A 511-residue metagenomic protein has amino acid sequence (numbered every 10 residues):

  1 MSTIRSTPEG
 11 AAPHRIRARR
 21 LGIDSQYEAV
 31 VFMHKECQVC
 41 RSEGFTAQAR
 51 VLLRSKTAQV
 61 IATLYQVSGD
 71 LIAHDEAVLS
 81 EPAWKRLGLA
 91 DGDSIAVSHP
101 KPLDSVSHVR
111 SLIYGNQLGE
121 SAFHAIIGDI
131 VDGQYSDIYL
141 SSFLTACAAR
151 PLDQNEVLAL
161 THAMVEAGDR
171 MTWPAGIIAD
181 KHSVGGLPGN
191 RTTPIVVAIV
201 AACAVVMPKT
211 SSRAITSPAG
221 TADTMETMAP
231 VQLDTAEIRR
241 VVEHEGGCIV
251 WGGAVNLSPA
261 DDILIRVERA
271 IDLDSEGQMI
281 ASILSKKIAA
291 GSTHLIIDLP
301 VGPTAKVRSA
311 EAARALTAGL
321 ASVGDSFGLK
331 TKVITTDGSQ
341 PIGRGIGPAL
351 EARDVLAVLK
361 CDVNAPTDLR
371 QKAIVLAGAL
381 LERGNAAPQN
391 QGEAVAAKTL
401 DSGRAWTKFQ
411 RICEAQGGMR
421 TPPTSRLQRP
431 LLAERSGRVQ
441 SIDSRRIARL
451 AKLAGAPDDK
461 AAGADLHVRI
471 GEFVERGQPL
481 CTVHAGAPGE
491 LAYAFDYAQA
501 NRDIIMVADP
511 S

Functional and structural regions predicted by a protein language model:
M1-Y114: Long, compositionally biased stretches
P100-P188, T227, K408-I412: Acidic, glycine/proline-rich low-complexity segments that act as flexible tails and inter-domain linkers
Q117-E120, A125, I130, R170-T172 (+2 more regions): Well-ordered secondary-structure scaffolds
L144-A148, K181-H182, T221-T224, P259-R269 (+3 more regions): Active-site-proximal beta-alpha loop/turn segments in soluble metabolic enzymes
I178-A201, V205-S217: Glycine/serine-rich anion-binding loops at beta->alpha junctions that coordinate negatively charged ligand groups
P194-V206, K286-G291, F327, R383: Alpha-helix C-terminal capping segments
T224-C248, A318-G324, G328: A glycine-rich helix N-cap at a beta->alpha junction
H244-H294: Phosphate/diphosphate-binding glycine-rich loops and adjacent basic-rich segments that engage nucleotide
